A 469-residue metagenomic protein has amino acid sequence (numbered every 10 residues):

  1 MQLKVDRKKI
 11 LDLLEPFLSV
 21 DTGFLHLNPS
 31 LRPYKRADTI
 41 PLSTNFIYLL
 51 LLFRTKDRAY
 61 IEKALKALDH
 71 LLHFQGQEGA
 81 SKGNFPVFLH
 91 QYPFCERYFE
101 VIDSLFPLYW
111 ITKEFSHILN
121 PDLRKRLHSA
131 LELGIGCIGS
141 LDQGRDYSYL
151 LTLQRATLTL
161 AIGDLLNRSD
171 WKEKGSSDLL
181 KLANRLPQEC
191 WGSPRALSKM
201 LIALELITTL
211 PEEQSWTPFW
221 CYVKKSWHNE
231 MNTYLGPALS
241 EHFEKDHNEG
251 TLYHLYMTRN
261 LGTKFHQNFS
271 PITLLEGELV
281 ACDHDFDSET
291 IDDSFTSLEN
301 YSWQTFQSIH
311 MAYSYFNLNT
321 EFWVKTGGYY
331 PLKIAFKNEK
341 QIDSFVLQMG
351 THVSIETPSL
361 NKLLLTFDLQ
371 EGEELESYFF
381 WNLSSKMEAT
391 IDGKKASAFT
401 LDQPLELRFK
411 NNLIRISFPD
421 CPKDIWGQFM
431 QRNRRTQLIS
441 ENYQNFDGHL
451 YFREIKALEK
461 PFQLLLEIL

Functional and structural regions predicted by a protein language model:
M1-P41, R54, R58, E62-F85: Low-complexity, Ser/Thr/Pro/Gly-enriched N-terminal "stalk/linker" regions
L14, L108, I138, L407 (+3 more regions): Generic hydrophobic, helix-prone segments enriched in Leu/Val/Ile
R36-Y60, L72-L210: Aromatic-lined, polymer-binding surfaces characteristic of secreted/periplasmic polysaccharide-degrading enzymes
E62-D69, P121-K125, E213-Y222: Short alpha-helical "patches" and their helix-cap loops
M200-W426, M430: Extended polysaccharide-engagement surfaces of secreted carbohydrate-active enzymes
S377, P419-L469: Beta-strand-rich recognition/accessory modules
